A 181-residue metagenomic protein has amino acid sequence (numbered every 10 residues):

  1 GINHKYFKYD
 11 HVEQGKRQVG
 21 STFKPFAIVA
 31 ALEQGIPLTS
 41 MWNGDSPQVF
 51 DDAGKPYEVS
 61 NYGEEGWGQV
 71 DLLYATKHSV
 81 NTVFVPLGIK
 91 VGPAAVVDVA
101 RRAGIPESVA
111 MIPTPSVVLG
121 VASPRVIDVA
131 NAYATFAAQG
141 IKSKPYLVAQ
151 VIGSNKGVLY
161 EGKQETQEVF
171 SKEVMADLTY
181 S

Functional and structural regions predicted by a protein language model:
G1-Q18, F23, Y74, S123-N131 (+1 more regions): A penicillin-recognizing enzyme superfamily signal
I2-K5, Q18, P47-F50, N81-V83 (+4 more regions): Solvent-exposed loop/turn segments at secondary-structure junctions within structured extracellular/periplasmic domains
H4, L32-S40, P106-V109, A138-S143: Secondary-structure transition/capping motifs at alpha-helix termini and the adjoining loop/turn into the next element
K16, I36-V96, K142, S154-S181: Conserved catalytic neighborhood of penicillin-recognizing serine enzymes
V29-I36, I89, N131-A138: Short glycine/serine- and small hydrophobic-enriched flexible loop segments
S40, D45, P115-V117, Y146-A149: Extracytoplasmic/periplasmic beta-strand context in beta-sandwich domains, especially the cupredoxin/COX2 CuA-binding
G54-N61, G92-N131, L147: Mid-domain, small-residue-enriched loop/turn segments at the edges of structured enzyme/sensor domains
